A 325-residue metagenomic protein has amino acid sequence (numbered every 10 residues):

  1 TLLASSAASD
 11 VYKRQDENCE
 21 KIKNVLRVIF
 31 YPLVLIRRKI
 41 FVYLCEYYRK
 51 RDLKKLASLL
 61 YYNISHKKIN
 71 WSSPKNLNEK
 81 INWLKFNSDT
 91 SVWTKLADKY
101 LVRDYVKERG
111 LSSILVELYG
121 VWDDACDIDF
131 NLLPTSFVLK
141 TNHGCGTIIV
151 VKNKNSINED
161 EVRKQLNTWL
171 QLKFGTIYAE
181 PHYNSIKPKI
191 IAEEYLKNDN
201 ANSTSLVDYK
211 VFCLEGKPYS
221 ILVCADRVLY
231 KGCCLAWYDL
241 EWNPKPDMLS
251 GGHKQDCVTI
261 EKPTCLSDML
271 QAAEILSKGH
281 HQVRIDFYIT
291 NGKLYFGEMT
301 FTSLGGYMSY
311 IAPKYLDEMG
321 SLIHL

Functional and structural regions predicted by a protein language model:
T1-Q15, I190: Single conserved hydrophobic/aromatic residue that forms the stacking wall/gate of nucleotide- or nucleobase-binding
S9, D16-Y105, R109-L111, W122-C126: ATP-binding N-terminal substructure of ATP-dependent carboxylate-amine bond-forming enzymes
Y47, L133, E159-S250: Phosphate-binding site of ATP-dependent enzymes
S73-S156, Q165-P181, K189: A conserved helix-loop-beta module that forms one wall/lid of the active-site cleft in ATP-utilizing catalytic domains
F137, Y219, V283, Y295-G297: Protein kinase-like catalytic core scaffold
N153-K154, C213-K217, T290-G292: Short acidic-glycine loop/turn motifs at beta-strand connectors
S185-K189, L235-L294: A long amphipathic alpha-helix within ATP-dependent nucleotide-binding catalytic cores
Q271, I289-L325: C-terminal active-site "lid" helix and adjoining low-complexity regulatory extension at the edge of ATP-using catalytic
